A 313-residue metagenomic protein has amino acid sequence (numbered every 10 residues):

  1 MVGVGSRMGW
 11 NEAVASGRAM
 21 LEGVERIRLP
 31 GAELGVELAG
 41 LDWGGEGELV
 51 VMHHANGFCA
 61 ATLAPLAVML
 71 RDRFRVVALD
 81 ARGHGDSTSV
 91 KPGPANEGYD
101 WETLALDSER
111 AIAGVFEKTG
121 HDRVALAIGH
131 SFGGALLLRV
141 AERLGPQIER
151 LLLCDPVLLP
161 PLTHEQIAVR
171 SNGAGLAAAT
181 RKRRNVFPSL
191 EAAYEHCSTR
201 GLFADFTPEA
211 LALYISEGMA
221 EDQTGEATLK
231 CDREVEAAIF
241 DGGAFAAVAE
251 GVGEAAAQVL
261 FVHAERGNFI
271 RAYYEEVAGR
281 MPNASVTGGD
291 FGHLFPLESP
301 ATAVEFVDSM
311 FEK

Functional and structural regions predicted by a protein language model:
M1-L29, L41: An N-terminal hydrophobic leader/cap segment in hydrolases
L34, A81-I128, E305: Active-site loop/oxyanion-hole signature of alpha/beta-hydrolase fold enzymes
A39-K91: Conserved HGGG/HGGXW glycine-rich cap/lid loop of the alpha/beta-hydrolase fold
D122-Q166: Conserved hydrolase catalytic core segment
P161-T224: Helix-rich cap/lid subdomain of alpha/beta-hydrolase
E209, M219-G279: Conserved serine/cysteine hydrolase catalytic core
R280-H293: Catalytic histidine neighborhood in serine/cysteine hydrolases with alpha/beta-hydrolase-type architecture
F291-V304: Catalytic histidine-centered segment of alpha/beta-hydrolase-like enzymes
